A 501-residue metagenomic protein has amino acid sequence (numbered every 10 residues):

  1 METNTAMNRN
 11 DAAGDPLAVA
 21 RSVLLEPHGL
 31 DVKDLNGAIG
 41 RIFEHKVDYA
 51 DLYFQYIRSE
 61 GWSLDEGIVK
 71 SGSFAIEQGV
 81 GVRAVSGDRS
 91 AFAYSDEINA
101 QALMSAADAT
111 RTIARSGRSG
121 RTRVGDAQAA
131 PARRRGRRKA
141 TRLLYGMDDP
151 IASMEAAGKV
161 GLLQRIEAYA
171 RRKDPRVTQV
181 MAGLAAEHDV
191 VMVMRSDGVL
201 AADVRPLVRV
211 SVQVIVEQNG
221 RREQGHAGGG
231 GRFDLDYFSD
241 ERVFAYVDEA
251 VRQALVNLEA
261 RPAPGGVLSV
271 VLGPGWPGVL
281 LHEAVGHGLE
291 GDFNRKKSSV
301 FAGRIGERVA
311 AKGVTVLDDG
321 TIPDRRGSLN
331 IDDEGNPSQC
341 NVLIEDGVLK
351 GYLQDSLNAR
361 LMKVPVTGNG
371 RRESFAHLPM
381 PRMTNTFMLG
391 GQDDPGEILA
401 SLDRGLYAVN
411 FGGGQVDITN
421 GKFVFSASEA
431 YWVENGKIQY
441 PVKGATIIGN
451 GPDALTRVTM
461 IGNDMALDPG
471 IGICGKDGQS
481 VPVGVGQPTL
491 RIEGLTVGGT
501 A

Functional and structural regions predicted by a protein language model:
M1-A501: N-terminal small-residue-enriched
